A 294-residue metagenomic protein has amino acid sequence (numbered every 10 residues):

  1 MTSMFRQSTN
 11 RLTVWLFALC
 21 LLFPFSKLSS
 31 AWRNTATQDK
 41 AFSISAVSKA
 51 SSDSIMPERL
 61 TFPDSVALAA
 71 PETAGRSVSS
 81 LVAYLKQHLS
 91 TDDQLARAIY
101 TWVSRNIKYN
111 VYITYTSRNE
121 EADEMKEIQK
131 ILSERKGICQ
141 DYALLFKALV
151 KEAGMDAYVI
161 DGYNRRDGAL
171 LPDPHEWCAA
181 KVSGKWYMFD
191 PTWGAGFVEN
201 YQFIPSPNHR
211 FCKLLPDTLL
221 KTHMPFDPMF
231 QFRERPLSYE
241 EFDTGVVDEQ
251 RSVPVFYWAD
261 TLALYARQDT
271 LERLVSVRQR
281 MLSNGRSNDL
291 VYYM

Functional and structural regions predicted by a protein language model:
M1: Conserved acidic
M4-V14: Bacterial N-terminal signal peptides that target proteins for export
W15-P24: Bacterial N-terminal signal peptides
A18, Y100, L144-K147: Contiguous, well-ordered alpha-helical segments that form the cores/surfaces of helical PPI scaffolds
S30-A31: Boundary at the C-terminal end of the N-terminal hydrophobic targeting segment
D39-I138: Secondary-structure boundary elements
D141-K213: Hydrophobic/aromatic-rich core segments of domains that either
V198-M294: Alpha-helical and coiled-coil interaction segments, frequently adjacent to or embedded within charge-biased
